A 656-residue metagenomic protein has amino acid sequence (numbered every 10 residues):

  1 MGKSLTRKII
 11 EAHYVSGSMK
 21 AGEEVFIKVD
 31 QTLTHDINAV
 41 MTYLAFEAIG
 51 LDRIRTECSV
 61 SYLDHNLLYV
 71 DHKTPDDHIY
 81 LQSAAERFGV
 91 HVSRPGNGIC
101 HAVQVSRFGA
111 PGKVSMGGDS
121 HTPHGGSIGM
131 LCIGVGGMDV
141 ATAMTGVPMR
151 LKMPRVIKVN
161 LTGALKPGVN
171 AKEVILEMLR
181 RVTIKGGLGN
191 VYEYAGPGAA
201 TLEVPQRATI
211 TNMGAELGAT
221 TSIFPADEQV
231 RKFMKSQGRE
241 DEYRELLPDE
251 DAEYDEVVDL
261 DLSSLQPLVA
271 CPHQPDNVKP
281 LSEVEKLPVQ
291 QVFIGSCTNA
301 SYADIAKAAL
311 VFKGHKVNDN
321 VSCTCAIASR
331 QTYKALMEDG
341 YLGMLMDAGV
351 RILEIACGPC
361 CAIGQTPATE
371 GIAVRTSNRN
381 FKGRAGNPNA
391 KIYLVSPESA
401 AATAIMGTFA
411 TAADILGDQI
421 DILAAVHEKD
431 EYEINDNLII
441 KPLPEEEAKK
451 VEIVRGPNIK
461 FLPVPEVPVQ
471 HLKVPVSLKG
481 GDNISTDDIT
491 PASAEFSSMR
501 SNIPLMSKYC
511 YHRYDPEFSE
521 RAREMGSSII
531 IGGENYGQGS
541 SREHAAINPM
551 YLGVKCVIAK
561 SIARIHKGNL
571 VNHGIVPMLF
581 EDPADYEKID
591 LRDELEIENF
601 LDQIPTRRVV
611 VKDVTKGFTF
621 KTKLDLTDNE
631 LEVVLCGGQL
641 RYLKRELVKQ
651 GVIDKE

Functional and structural regions predicted by a protein language model:
M1-E656: Fe-S-dependent hydro-lyases/dehydratases of central metabolism
